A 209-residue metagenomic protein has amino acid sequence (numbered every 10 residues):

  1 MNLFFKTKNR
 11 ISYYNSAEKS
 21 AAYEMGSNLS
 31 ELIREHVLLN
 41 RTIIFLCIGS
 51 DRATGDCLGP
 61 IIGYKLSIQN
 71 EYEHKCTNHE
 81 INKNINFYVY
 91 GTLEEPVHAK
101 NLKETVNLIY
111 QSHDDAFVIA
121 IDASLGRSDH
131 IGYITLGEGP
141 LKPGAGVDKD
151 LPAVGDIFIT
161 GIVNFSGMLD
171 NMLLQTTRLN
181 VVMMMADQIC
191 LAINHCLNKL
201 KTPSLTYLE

Functional and structural regions predicted by a protein language model:
M1-V118, A123-D156, G161-E209: N-terminal catalytic or cofactor-binding beta/alpha core of small enzyme domains
